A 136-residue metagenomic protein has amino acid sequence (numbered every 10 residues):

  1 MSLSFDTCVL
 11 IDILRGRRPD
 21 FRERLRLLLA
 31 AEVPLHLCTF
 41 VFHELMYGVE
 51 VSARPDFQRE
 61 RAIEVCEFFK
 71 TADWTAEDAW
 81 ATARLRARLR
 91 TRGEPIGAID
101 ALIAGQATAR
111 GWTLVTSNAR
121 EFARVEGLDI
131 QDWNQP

Functional and structural regions predicted by a protein language model:
M1, A104, T108-P136: Acidic, PIN/NYN-like endoribonuclease modules and their adjacent C-terminal/linker elements
M1-L37, V49-E64, P136: Short, well-structured N-terminal submotif of metal-dependent ribonuclease cores
D6, C38, I96-G97, N118-A119: Histidine- and aromatic-rich ligand-binding microenvironments
D6-T7, L45, T82, A107 (+1 more regions): Generic structural signal for small/hydrophobic residues in well-ordered secondary structure, especially within
V9, V41, D78, I103 (+1 more regions): Alpha-helix capping/helix-boundary segments
L10-I11, H43-M46, A72, A123 (+1 more regions): Nucleotide phosphate-binding site architecture
F68-V115: Active-site neighborhoods of divalent-metal-dependent phosphate/nucleic-acid chemistry enzymes
